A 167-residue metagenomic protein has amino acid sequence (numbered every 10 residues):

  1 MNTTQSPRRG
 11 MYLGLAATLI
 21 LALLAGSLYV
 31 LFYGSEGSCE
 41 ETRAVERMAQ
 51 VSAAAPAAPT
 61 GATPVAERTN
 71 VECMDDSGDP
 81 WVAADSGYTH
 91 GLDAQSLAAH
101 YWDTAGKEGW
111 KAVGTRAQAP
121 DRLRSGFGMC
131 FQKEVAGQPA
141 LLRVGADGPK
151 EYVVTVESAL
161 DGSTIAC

Functional and structural regions predicted by a protein language model:
N2-C167: An acidic-aromatic pocket/loop used at catalytic or ligand-binding sites
